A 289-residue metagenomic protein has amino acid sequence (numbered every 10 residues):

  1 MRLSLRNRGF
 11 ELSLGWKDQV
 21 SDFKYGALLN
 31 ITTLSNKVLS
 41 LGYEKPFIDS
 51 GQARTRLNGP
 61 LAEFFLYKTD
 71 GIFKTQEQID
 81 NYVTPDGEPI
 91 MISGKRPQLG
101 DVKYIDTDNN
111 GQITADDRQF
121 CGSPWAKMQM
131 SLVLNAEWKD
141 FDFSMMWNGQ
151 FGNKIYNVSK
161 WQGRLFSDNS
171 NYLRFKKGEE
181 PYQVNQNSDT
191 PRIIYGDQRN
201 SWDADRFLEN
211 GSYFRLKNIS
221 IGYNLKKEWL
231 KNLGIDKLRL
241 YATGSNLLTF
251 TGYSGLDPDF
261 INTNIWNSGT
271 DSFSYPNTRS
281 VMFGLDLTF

Functional and structural regions predicted by a protein language model:
M1-N7, D49-Q76, K176-K177, S188 (+2 more regions): C-terminal beta-signal and terminal closure region of outer-membrane beta-barrel proteins
L3-R6, F10, Q19-S123, S245: Conserved small-residue
N7-E11, K24, K127-S131, Y213-S220 (+1 more regions): Transmembrane beta-barrel architecture of outer-membrane proteins
F10, D22-F23, D140-F143, E228-W229: Repeated loop/turn-to-beta-strand initiation elements of outer-membrane beta-barrel proteins
L12-L14, A27-L29, M145, L240-A242 (+1 more regions): Membrane-embedded beta-strand positions of outer-membrane beta-barrel proteins
W16-D18, I31-K37, W138-D140, G149-N153 (+4 more regions): Transmembrane beta-strands of outer-membrane beta-barrel pores
G26, N36-Q52, G152-E180, F250-D259: Outer-membrane beta-barrel and related beta-rich outer-membrane complex signature in Gram-negative bacteria
Q150-S245: Extracytoplasmic gating/loop element in the C-terminal half of outer-membrane beta-barrel translocons and assembly
